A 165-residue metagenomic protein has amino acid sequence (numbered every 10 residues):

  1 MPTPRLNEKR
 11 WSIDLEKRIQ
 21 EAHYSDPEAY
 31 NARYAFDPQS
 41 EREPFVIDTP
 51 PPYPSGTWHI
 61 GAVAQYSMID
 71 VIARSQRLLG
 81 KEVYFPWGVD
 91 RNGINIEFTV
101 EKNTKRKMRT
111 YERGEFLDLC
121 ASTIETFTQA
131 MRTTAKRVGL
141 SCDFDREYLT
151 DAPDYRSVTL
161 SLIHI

Functional and structural regions predicted by a protein language model:
M1-I163: N-terminal, positively charged nucleic-acid-binding surface of large information/translation enzymes
